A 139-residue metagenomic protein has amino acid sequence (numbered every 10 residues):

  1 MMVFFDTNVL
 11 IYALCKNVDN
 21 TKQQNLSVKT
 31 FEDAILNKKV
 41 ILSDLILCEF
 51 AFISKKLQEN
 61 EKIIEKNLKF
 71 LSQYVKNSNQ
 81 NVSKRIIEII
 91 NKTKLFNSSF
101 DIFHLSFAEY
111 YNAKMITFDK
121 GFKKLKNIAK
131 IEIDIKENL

Functional and structural regions predicted by a protein language model:
M1-L42, K56-K62, L139: Short, well-structured N-terminal submotif of metal-dependent ribonuclease cores
M2, S78, L105, E109-L139: Acidic, PIN/NYN-like endoribonuclease modules and their adjacent C-terminal/linker elements
V9, I46, V82, H104 (+1 more regions): Alpha-helix capping/helix-boundary segments
L14-C15, S54, K126-A129: Short, flexible helix/strand-to-coil boundary loops that buttress conserved ligand/catalytic motifs in alpha/beta
D33-A34, L71, L125: Hydrophobic helix-cap positions at the C-terminus of alpha-helices in RecA-like/P-loop ATPase nucleotide-binding cores
I41-D44, F118: Short beta-strand segments at enzyme active-site cores
L45-I87, N91: Active-site-proximal, substrate-binding regions of enzyme catalytic domains and RNA-binding/basic surfaces
K76-F118: Active-site neighborhoods of divalent-metal-dependent phosphate/nucleic-acid chemistry enzymes
